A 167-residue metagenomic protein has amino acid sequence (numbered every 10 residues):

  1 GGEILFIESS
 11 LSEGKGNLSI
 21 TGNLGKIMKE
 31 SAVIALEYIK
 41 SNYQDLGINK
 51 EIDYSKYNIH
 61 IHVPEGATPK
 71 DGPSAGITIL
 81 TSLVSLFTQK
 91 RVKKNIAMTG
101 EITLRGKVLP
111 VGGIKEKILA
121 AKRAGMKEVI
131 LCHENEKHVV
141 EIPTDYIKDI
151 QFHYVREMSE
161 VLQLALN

Functional and structural regions predicted by a protein language model:
E3-N167: Peripheral, non-AAA+ core regions of ATP-driven protein-machinery
